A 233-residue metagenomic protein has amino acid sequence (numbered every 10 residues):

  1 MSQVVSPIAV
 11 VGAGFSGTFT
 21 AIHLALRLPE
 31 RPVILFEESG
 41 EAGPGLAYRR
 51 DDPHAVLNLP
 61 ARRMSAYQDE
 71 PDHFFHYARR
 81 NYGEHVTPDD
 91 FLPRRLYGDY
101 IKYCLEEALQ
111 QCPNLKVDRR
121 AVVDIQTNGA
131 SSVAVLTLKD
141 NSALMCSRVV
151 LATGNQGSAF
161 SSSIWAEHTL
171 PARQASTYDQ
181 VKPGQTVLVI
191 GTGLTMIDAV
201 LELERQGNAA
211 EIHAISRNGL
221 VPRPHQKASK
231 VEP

Functional and structural regions predicted by a protein language model:
S2-I8: Extreme N-terminal starter segment of soluble prokaryotic enzymes
V10, G14-F15, F19-L24, P29-A42 (+1 more regions): Rossmann-like dinucleotide-binding core of oxidoreductases
F19-I22, C112, D118-R119, A143: Catalytic-core helical/loop segments in enzymes performing group transfer/polymerization on anionic/lipid-linked
F36-D99, I215-P233: Glycine-rich active-site loop/strand segments that organize a redox cofactor
R80-V86, G129-S131, L138-N141: Short, glycine- and charge-enriched coil/turn segments that flank and shape catalytic ligand pockets
G98-V117: Helical element adjacent to the flavin cofactor pocket in flavoenzyme catalytic cores
D118-S132: A conserved short coil-to-beta-strand element within the FAD-binding core of flavoproteins
L138-R148, K182-P183: Core beta-strand elements of the Rossmann-like FAD/NAD(P) dinucleotide-binding domain in flavoenzyme oxidoreductases
